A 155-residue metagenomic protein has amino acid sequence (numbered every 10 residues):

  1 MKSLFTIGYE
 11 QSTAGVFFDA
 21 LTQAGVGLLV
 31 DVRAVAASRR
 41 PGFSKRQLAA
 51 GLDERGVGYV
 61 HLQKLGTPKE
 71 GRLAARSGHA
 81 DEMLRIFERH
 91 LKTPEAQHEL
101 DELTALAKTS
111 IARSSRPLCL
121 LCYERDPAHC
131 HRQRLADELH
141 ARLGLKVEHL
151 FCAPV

Functional and structural regions predicted by a protein language model:
M1-V155: Residues lining hydrophobic/aromatic ligand-binding pockets adjacent to catalytic sites
